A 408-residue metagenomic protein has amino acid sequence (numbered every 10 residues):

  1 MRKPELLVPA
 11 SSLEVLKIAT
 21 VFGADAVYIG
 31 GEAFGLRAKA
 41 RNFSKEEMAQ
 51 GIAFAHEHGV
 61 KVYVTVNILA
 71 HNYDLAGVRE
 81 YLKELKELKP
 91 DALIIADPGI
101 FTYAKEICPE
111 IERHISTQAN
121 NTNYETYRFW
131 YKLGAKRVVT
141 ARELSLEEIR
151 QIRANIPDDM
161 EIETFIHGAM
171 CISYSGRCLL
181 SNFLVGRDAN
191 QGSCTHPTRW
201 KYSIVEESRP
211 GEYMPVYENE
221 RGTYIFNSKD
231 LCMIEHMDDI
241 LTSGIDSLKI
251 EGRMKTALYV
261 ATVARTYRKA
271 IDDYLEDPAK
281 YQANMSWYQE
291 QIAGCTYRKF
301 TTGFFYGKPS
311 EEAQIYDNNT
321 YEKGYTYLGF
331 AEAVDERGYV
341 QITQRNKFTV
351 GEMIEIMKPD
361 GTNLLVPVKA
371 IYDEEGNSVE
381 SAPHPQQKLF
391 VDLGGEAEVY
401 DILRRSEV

Functional and structural regions predicted by a protein language model:
M1-V21, A26-I29, A33, G51-I52 (+8 more regions): Surface-exposed amphipathic alpha-helical tracts and adjacent flexible/coil segments at the periphery of soluble enzymes
R37-H56: Glycine-rich, positively charged N-terminal anion/phosphate-binding segment
V64-T65, I95, I115-T117: Short beta-strand elements of ligand-binding domains
A76, R113-Y124: Gly/Gly-Pro- and Ser/Thr-rich, intrinsically disordered tail segments characteristic of DNA damage-repair and tolerance
G99-I100: Alpha-helix capping/helix-boundary segments
K105: Short glycine-biased active-site loop of nucleotidyltransferases that positions the nucleotide triphosphate and helps
C108: Conserved phosphotransfer cores of two-component systems
